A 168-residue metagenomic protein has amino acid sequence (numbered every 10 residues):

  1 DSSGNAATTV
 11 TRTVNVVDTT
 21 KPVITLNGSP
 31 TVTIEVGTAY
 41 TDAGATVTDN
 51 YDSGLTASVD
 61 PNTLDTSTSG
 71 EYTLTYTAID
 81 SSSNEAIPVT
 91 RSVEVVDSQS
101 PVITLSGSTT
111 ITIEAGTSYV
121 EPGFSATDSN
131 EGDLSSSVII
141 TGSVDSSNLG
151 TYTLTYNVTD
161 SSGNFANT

Functional and structural regions predicted by a protein language model:
D1-T13, P30-V32, N50-V93, T109-I111 (+1 more regions): Serine/threonine-rich, repeat-prone extracellular segments and beta-strand-based repeat modules of secreted/surface
V14-T19, V93-S98: Flexible, low-complexity linkers/stalks enriched in Thr/Pro that connect modular domains
T20-D49, S100-N130: Solvent-exposed, low-complexity, repeat-rich "mucin-like" stalks and linkers
